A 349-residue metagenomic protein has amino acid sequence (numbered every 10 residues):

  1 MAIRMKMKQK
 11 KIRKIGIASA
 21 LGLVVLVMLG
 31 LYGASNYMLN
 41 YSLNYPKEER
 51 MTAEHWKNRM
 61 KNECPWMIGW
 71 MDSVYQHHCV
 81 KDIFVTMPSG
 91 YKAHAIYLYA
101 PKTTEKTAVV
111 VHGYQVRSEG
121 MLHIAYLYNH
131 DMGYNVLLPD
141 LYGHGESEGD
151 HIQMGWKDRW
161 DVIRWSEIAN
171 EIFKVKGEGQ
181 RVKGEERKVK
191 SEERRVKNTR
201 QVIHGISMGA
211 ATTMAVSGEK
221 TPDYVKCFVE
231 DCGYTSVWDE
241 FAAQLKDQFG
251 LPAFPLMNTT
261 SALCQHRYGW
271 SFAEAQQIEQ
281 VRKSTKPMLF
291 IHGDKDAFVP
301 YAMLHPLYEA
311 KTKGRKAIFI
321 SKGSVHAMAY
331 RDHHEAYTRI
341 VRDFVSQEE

Functional and structural regions predicted by a protein language model:
G16, L23-V85: An N-terminal hydrophobic leader/cap segment in hydrolases
Y114-Y128: The serine-hydrolase catalytic nucleophile loop
I124, Q277, K286, P300-E309: Short alpha-helix in the alpha/beta-hydrolase fold that links the catalytic acid
Y128-E148: Conserved alpha/beta-hydrolase
I152-F173: Alpha/beta-hydrolase active-site loop
A215-W270: Hydrolase active-site cap/lid region
K283-T285, F290-H292, D296: Short beta-strand/loop motif that positions the catalytic acidic residue of the alpha/beta-hydrolase fold
S324-H334: Catalytic histidine-centered segment of alpha/beta-hydrolase-like enzymes
